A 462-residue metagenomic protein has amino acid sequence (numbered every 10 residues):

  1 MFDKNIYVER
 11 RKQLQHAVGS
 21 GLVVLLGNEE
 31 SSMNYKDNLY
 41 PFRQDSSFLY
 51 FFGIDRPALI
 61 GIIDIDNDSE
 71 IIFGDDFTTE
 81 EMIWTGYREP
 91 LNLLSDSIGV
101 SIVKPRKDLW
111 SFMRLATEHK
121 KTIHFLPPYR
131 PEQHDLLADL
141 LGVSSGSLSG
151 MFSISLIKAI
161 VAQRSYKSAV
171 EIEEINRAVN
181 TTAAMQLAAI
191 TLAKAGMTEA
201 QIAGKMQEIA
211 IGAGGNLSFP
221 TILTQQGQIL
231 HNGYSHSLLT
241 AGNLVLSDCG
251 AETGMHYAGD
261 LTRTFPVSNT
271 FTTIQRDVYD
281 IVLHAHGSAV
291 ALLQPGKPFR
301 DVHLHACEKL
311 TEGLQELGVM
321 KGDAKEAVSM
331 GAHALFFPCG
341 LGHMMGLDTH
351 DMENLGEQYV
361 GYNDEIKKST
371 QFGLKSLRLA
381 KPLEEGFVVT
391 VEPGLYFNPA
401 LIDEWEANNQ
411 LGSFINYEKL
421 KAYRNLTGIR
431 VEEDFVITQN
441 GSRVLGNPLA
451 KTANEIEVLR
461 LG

Functional and structural regions predicted by a protein language model:
M1-G462: Active-site neighborhoods and metal-handling regions in enzymes and metal-associated proteins
